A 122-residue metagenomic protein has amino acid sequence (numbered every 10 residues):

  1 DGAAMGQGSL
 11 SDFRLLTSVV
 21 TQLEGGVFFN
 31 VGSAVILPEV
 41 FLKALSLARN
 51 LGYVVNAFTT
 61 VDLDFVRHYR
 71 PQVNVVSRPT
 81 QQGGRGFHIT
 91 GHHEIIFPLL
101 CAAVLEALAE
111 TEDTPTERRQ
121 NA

Functional and structural regions predicted by a protein language model:
A3: Active-site-proximal segments of catalytic enzyme domains that coordinate small-molecule cofactors or metal ions
G6-S9, L15-G25, A34-A122: C-terminal functional extensions of proteins
N30-G32: Thr-Gly-centered strand-to-loop micro-motif
